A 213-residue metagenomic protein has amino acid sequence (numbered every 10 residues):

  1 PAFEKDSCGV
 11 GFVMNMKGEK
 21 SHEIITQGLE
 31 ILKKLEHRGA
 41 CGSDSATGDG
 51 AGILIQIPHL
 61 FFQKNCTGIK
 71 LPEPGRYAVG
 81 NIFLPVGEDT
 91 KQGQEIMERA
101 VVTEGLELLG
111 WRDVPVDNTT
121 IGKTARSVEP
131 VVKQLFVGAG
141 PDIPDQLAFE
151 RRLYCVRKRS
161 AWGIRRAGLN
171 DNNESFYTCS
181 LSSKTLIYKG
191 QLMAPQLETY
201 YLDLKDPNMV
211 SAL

Functional and structural regions predicted by a protein language model:
P1-L213: N-terminal segments that mediate ammonia production and transfer in glutamine-dependent amidotransferase systems
